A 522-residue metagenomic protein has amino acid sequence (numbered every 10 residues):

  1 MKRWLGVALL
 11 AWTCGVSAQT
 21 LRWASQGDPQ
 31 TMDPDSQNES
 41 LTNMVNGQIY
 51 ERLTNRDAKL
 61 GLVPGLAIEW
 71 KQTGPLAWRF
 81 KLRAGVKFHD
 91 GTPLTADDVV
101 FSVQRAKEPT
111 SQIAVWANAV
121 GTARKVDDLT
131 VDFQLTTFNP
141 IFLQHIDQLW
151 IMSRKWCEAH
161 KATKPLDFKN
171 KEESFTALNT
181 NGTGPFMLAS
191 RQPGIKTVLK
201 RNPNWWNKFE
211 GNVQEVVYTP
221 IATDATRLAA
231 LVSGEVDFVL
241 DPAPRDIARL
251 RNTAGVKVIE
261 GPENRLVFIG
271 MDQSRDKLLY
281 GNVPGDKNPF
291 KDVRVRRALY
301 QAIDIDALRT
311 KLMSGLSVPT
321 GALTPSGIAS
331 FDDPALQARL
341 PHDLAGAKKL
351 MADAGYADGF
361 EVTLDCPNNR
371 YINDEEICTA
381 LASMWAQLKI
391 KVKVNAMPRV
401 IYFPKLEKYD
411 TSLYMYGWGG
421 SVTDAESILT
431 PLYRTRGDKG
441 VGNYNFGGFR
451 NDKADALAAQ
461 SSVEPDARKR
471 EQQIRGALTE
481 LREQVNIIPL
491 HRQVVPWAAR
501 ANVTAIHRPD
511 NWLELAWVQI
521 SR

Functional and structural regions predicted by a protein language model:
A24-G74, Q104, N181-P185, N511: N-terminal lobe/hinge region of extracytoplasmic solute-binding protein
K71, V115-P165: Surface-exposed binding/hinge segments that line and control ligand-binding clefts or catalytic entry sites
A96-S102, D128-D132, G184-P185, V213-E215 (+4 more regions): Alpha-helical secondary-structure segments
L149-G211, E215-V217, L344-A345, K349: Gly/Pro-rich hinge or "lid" segments in bacterial periplasmic/extracellular proteins
S174, N202-R249, V293, K391: Ligand-site clamp/hinge motif
N288, V293-R297, Q301, R309 (+5 more regions): Extracytoplasmic/peripheral linker and loop segments enriched in polar/acidic and small residues with frequent Thr/Pro
Q301, V318-D353, R370-E375: Structural transition elements
W497-R522: Long beta-strand-rich cores associated with HINT superfamily self-processing modules
